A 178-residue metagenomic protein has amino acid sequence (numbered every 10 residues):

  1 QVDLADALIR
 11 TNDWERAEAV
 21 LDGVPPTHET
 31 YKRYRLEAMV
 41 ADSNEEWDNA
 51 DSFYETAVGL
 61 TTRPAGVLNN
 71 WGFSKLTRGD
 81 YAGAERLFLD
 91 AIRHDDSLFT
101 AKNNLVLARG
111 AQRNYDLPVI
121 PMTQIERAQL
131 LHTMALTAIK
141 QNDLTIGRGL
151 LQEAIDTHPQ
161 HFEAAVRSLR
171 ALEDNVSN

Functional and structural regions predicted by a protein language model:
D3, L36-E37, N70, N104 (+2 more regions): Canonical tetratricopeptide repeat
R10, S43-N44, T77-R78, L107-A111 (+2 more regions): Register position in tetratricopeptide repeats
V24-T27, L60, R93-H94, T123-Q124 (+1 more regions): Structural marker of alpha-solenoid helical repeat scaffolds
K32, G66, T100, Q129 (+1 more regions): Start-of-helix register in tetratricopeptide repeats
